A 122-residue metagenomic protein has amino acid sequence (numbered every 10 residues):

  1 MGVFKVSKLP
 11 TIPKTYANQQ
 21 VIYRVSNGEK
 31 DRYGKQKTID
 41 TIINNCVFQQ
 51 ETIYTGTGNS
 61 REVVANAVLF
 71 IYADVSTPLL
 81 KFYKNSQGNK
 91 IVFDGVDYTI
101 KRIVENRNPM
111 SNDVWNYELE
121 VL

Functional and structural regions predicted by a protein language model:
M1-N18: N-terminal intrinsically disordered, low-complexity, charge/repeat-rich segments that act as generic
G2, S26-L122: Short, conserved turn/kink motifs that form compact alpha/beta structural patches or helix kinks used as
N18-R24: A short, Trp-centered hydrophobic/proline-enriched beta-strand micro-motif
